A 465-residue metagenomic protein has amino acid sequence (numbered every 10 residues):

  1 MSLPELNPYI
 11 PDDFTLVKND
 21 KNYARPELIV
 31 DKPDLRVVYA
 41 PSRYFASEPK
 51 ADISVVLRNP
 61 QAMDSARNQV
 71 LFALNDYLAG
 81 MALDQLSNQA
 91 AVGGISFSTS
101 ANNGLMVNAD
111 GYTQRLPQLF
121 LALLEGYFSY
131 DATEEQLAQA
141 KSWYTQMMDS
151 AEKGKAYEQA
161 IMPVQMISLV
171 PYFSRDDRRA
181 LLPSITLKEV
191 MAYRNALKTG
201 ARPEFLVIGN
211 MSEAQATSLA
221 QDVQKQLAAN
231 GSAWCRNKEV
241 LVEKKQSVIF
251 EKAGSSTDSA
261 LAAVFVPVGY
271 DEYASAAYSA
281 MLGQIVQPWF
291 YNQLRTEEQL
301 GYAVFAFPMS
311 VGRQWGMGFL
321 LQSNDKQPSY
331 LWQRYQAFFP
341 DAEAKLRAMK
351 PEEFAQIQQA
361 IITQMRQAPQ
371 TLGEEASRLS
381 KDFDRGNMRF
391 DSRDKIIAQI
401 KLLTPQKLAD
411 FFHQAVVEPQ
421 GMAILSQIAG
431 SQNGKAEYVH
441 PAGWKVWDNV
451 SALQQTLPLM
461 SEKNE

Functional and structural regions predicted by a protein language model:
M1-Y44, P163-V223, K238-E243, E251-K252 (+1 more regions): C-terminal regions of mature proteins
A46-S184, G200-I208, A260-Y270, A276-A280 (+3 more regions): M16 family metallopeptidases and their MPP-like homologs
A79, V286-F290: Short Ser/Thr-interspersed hydrophobic loop/turn segments at strand-loop and sheet-helix junctions that line or gate
S212-Q215, D222-K225, A229, A233-K244 (+4 more regions): Extended beta-strand-rich architecture
T257: Peptidyl-prolyl cis-trans isomerase
A262, G283, N292, N449-S451: Long, His/Glu/Asp-enriched segments that create or flank divalent metal/ion-associated functional microenvironments
